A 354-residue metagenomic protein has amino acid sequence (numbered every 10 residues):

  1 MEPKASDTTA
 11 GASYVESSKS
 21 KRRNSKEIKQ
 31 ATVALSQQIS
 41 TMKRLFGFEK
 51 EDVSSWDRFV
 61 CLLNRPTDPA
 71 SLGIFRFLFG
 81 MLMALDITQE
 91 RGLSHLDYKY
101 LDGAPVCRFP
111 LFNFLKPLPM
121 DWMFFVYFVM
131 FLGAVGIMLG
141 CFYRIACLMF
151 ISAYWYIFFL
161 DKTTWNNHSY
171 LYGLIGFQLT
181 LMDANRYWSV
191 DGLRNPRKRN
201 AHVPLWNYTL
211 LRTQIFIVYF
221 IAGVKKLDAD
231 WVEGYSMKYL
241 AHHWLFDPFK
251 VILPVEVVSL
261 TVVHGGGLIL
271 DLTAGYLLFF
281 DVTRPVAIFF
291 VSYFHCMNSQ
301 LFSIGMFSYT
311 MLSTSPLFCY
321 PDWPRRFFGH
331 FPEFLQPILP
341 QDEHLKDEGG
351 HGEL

Functional and structural regions predicted by a protein language model:
E2-L354: Alpha-helical membrane-anchoring segments
